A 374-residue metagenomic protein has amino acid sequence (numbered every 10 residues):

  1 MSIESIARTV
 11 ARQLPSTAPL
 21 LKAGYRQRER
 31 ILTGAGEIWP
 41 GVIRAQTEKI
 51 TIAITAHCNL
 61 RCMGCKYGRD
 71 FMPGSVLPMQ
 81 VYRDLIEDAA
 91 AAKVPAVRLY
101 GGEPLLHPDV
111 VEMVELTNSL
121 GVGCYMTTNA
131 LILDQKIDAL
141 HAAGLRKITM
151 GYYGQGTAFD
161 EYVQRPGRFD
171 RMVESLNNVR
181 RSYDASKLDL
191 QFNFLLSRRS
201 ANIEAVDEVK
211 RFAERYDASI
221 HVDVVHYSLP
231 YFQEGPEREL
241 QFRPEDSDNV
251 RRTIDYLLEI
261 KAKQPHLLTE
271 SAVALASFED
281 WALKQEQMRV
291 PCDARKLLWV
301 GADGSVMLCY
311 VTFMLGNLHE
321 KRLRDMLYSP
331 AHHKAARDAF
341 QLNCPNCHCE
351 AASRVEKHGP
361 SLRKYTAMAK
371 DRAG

Functional and structural regions predicted by a protein language model:
M1-R12, A139-D293, L297-M307, V311-G316 (+1 more regions): Radical SAM enzyme [4Fe-4S]-AdoMet core and its adjacent flexible, acidic and glycine-rich loops/tails across
S5-K147, S228-L229, A367-M368, G374: Conserved alpha-helical substructure of the radical SAM core
T9-V10, L32-T33, G41-V42, Q46 (+2 more regions): Flexible mid-to-C-terminal extensions adjoining Fe-S/redox cofactors in radical SAM and related proteins
Q13-S16, S271, Y328-P330: Polar helix-capping/helix-linker motif
G64, G68-F71, L298, L315 (+1 more regions): Secreted/processed peptides and extracellular or luminal domains of membrane proteins
R69, G101, Y152, V224 (+1 more regions): Residues that line or immediately flank small-molecule/substrate-binding pockets and catalytic motifs
R69, P108, R180-Y183, K261-Q264 (+2 more regions): A general structural signal marking secondary-structure boundaries and capping sites
F71, A91, R168, H332-H333: Residue-level marker of structural boundaries
